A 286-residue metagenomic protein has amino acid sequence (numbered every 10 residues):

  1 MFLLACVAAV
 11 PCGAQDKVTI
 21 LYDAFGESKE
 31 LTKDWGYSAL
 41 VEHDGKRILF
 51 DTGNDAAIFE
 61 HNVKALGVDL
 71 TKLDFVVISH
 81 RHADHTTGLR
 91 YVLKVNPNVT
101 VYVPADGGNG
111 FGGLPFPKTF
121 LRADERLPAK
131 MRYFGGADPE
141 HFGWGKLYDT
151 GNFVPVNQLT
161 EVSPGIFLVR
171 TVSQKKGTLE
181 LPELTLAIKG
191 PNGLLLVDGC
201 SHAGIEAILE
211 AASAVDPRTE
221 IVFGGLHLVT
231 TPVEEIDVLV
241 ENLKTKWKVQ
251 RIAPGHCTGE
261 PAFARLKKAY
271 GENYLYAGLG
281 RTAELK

Functional and structural regions predicted by a protein language model:
M1-A9: Bacterial N-terminal signal peptides
P11-A14: Boundary at the C-terminal end of the N-terminal hydrophobic targeting segment
K17-L66, L179-D198: Conserved beta-strand hairpin/beta-sheet module of binuclear metal-dependent hydrolase folds, prominently
Y37-A39, H43, K146-V215: Catalytic core of the metallo-beta-lactamase
V41, D51, V63, H80 (+4 more regions): Divalent metal-coordination and catalytic microenvironments
A57-D106, S213-F223, H227, Q250: Active-site metal-binding motif and surrounding structural segment of the metallo-beta-lactamase
T100, T185, P191-G280: Cap/insert and terminal regions of metallo-dependent hydrolase folds
G107-E183, L275-K286: Metallo-beta-lactamase
